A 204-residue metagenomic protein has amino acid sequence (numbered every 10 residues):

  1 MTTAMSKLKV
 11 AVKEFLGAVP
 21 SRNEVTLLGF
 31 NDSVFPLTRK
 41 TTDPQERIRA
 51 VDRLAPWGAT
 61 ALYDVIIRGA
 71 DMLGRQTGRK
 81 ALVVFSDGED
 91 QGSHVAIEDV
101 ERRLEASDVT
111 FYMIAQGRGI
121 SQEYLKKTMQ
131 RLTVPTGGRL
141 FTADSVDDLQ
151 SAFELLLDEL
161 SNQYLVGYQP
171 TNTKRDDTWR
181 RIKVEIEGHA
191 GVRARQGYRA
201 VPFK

Functional and structural regions predicted by a protein language model:
M1-K204: Scaffold/interface architecture of coatomer-like assemblies
